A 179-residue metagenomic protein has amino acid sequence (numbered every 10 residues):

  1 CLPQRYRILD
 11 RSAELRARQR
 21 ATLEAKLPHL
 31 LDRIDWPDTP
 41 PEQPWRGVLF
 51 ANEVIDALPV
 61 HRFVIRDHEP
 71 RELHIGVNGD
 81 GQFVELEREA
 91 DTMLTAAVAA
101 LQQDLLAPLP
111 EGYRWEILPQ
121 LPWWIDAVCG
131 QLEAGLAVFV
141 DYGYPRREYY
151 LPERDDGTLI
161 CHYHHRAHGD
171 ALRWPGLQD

Functional and structural regions predicted by a protein language model:
C1-E42: SAM cofactor-binding core of SAM-dependent methyltransferases, primarily the Rossmann-like beta-alpha-beta module
D35-P37, P41-D179: Class I S-adenosyl-L-methionine
